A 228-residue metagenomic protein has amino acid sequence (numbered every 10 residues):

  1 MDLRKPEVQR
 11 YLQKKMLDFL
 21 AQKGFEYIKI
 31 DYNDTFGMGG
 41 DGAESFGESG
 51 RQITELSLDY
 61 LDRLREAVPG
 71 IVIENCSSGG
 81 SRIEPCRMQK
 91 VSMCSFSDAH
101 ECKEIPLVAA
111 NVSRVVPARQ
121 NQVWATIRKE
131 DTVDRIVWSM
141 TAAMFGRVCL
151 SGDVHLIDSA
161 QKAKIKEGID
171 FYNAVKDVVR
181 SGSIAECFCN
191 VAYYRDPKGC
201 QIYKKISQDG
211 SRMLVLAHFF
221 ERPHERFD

Functional and structural regions predicted by a protein language model:
M1-D2, P6, I169, C187-Y194: Catalytic cores of transferase enzymes with a strong primary signal for eukaryotic protein kinases
M1-V137, T141-A163: Active-site neighborhood of glycoside hydrolase catalytic domains
G42-S49, N190-I202: Carbohydrate-binding/catalytic loop surfaces
M88, I165, C187, A217-H218 (+1 more regions): Surface-exposed beta-strand edges and their flanking turn/coil or helix-capping segments
T132, V179-R180, D196: Amphipathic alpha-helical interaction segments
A142, G146-R147, S151-N190: Aromatic- and carboxylate-lined catalytic core of secreted/periplasmic carbohydrate-active enzymes
Y193-D228: Carbohydrate-binding surface patches
